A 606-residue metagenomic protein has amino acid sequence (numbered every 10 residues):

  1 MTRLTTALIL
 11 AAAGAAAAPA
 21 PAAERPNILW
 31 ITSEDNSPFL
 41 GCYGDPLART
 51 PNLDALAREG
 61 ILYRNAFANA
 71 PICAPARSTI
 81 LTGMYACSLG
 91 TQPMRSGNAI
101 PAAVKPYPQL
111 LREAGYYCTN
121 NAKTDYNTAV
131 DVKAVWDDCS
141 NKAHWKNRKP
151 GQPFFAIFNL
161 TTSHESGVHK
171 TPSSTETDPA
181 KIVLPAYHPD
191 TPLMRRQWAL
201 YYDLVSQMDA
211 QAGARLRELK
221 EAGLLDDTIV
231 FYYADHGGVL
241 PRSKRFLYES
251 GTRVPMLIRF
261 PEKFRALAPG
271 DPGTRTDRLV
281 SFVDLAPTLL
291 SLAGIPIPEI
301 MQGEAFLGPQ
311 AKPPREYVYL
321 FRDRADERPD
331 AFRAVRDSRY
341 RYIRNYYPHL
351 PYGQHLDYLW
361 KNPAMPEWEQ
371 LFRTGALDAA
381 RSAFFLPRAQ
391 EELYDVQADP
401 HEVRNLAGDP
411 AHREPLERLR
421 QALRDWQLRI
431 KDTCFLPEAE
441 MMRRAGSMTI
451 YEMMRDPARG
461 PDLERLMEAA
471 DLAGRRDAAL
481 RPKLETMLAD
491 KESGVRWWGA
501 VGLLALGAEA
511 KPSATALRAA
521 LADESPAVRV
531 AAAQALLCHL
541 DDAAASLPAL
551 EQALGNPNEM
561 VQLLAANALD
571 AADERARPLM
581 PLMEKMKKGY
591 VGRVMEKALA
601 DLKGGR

Functional and structural regions predicted by a protein language model:
M1-T5: Positively charged n-region of N-terminal signal peptides that target proteins for export
A7-L8, A12, A16-F385, P400-Q421: Formylglycine-dependent sulfatase
A22-P26, S33, L62, R253 (+5 more regions): Long, internal low-complexity/basic segments
